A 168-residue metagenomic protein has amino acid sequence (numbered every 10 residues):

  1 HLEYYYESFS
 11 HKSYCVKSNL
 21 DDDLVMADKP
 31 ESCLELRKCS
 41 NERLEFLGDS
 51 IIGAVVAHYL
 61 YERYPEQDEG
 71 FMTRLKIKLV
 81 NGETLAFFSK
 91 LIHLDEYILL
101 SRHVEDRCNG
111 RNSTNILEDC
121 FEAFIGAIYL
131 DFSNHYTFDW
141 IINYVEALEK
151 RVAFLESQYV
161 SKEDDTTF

Functional and structural regions predicted by a protein language model:
H1-F168: Double-stranded RNA-binding/processing signature
